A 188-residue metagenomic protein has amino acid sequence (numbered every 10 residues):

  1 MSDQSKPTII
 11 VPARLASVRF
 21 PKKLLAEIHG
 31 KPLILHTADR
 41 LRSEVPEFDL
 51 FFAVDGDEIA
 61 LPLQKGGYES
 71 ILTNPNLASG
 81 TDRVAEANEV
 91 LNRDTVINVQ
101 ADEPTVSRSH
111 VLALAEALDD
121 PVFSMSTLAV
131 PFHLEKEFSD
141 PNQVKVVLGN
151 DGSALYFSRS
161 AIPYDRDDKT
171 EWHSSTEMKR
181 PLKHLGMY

Functional and structural regions predicted by a protein language model:
D3-V54: N-terminal glycine-rich phosphate-binding loop and ensuing alpha1 helix
K6-T8, T95, M125: Residue-level preference for the first positions of well-ordered beta-strands
P12, N98-Q100, L128-P131: Short beta-strand segments
G30, P75, A101, L148 (+1 more regions): Active-site donor-binding loop signature of nucleotide-sugar glycosyltransferases
E47, R93, D120-F123: Short, high-confidence coil segments that cap the C-terminus of an alpha-helix and link into the following beta-strand
F51, D57-E116: Short phosphate-binding loop-to-helix
R108-Y188: Conserved core of the sugar-phosphate nucleotidyltransferase
